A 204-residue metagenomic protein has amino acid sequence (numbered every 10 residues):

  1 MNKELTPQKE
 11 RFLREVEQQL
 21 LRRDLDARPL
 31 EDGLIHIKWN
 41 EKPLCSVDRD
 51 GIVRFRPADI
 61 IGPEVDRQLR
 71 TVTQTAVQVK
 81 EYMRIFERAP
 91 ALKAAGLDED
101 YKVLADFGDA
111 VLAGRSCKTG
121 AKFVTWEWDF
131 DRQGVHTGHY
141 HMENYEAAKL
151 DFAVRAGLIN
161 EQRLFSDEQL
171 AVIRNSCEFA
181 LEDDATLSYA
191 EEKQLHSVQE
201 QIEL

Functional and structural regions predicted by a protein language model:
M1-E31, R56-K102: Negatively charged, low-complexity tracts enriched in Asp/Glu with abundant Ser/Thr
L21-G51, L97-K122: Amphipathic, interaction-prone secondary-structure segments
L112-H139, I173: Short aromatic-glycine-(Arg/Gly/Cys) micro-motifs in beta-strand/loop hairpins
Q133-E146, Q162: A short, exposed loop/beta-hairpin motif centered on an aromatic-Gly-Thr core
H141-G157: A short, charged, amphipathic alpha-helix used as a generic interaction element across diverse proteins
F165-C177: Short amphipathic alpha-helical heptad-repeat segments
L181-E192: Charged, low-complexity interaction regions
I202-L204: Non-Sec secretion/translocation targeting segments of pathogen effectors
